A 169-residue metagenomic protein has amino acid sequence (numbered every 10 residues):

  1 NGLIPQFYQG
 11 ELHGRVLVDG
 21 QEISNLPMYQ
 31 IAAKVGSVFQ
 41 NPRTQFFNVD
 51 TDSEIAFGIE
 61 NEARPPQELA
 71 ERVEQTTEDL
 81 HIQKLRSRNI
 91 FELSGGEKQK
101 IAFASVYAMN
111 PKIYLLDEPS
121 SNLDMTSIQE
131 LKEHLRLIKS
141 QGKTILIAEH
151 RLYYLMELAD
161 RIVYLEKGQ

Functional and structural regions predicted by a protein language model:
E11-Q21: Conserved ABC transporter NBD signature motif
Q67-L85: Conserved ABC ATPase "signature" region
N89-L93, E97: Conserved ABC ATPase signature
F103: Hydrophobic anchor residue at the start of the ABC signature
Y114-D117: Catalytic Walker B motif of ABC-type/P-loop ATPase nucleotide-binding domains
M125-S127: Helix N-cap at the start of a conserved alpha-helix in ABC-type nucleotide-binding domains
E149-H150: H-loop/switch region of ABC-family ATPase nucleotide-binding domains
